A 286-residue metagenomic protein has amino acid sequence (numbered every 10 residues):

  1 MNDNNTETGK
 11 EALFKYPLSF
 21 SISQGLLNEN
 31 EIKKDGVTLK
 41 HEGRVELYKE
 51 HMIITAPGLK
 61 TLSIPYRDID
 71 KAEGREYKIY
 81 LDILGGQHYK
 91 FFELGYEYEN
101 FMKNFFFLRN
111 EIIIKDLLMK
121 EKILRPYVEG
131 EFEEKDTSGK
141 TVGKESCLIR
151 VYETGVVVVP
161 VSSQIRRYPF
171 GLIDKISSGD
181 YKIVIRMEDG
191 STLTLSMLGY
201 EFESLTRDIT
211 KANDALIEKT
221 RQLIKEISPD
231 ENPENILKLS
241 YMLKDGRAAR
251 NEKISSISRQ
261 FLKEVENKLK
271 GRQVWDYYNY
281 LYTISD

Functional and structural regions predicted by a protein language model:
N2-S23, D68-T137, I165, G171-D286: Acidic, Ser/Thr- and proline-rich intrinsically disordered linker/docking segments of eukaryotic scaffolds
F20, N28-E29, K49, M197: Generic detector of low-complexity/intrinsically disordered segments and short hydrophobic N-terminal stretches
I22-I32, L59-K60: Low-complexity, Gly/Pro
L27-E29, K34, H51, Q87 (+4 more regions): Generic, low-specificity signal for short hydrophobic/alpha-helical stretches with a mild N-terminal bias, encompassing
G36-E76, T141-L193, T283: Phosphoinositide-binding peripheral membrane targeting modules
